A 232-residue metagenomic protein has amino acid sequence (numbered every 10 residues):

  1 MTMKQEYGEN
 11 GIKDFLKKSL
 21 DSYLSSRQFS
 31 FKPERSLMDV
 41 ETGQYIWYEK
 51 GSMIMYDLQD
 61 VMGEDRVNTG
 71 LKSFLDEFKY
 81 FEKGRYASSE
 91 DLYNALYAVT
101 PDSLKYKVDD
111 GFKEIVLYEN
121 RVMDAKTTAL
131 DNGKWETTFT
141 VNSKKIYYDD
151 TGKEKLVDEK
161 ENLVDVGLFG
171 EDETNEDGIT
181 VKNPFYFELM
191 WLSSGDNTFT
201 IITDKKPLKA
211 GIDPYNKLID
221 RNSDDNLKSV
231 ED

Functional and structural regions predicted by a protein language model:
M1-F139: Hydrophobic alpha-helical and helix-loop surface patches within well-folded domains that function as non-catalytic
I54, G111, V164-V166, A210 (+1 more regions): Long, contiguous hydrophobic alpha-helical segments, chiefly transmembrane helices and signal peptides
A98-T100, S143, D220: Extracellular acidic, Ser/Thr/Pro-rich low-complexity tracts
L104-K105, L117-L192, N197-D213: Beta-strand-rich binding/interaction modules
I146, E173, P214-K228: Short acidic/polar inter-strand loop motif in beta-rich domains
P184-M190, R221-D232: Short beta-strand elements
